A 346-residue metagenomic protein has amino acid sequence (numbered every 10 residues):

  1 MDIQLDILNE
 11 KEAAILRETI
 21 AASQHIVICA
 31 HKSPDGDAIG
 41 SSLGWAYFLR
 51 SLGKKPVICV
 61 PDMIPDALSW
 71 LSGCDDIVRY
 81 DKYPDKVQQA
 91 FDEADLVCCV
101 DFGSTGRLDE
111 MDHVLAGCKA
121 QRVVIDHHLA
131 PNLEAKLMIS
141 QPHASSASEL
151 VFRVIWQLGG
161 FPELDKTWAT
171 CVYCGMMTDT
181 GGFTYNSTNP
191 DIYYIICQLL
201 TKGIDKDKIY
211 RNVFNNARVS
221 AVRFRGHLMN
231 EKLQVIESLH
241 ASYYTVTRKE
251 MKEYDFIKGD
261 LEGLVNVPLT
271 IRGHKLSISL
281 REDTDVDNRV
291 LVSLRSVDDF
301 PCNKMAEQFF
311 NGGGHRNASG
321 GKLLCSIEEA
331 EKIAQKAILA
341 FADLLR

Functional and structural regions predicted by a protein language model:
D2-K32, G40-S72, R79, D85-Q88 (+3 more regions): Hydrophobic helix-and-loop "lid/oligomerization" segment in the mid-to-C-terminal part of catalytic domains
C29, S33, C99, V124-I125 (+1 more regions): Generic enzyme active-site microenvironment
G36-S42, T105-D109: Short glycine/serine/threonine-rich phosphate/pyrophosphate-binding segments that cradle anionic phosphate groups
G40, W70-S72, E110-M111, E134-L137 (+2 more regions): Short acidic, glycine/serine/threonine-rich loops at helix termini
G44-A46, V114-G117, S140-Q141, Y194: Glycine-rich, phosphate-binding/catalytic loops in enzymes
G73-I77, G117, S140-H143, S296: Short, hinge-like loop/turn segments at secondary-structure boundaries
R79-L137: Active-site cofactor/cluster-binding pocket
I125-I195: Short alpha-helices
